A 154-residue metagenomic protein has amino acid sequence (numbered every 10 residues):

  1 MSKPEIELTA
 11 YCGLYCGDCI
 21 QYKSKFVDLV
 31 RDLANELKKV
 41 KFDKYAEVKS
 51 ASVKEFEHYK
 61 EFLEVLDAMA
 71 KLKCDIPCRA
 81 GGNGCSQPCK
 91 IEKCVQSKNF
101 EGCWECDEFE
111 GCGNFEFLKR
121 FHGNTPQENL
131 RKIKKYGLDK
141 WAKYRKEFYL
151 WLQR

Functional and structural regions predicted by a protein language model:
M1-R154: Cysteine-centered metal-binding/redox modules
